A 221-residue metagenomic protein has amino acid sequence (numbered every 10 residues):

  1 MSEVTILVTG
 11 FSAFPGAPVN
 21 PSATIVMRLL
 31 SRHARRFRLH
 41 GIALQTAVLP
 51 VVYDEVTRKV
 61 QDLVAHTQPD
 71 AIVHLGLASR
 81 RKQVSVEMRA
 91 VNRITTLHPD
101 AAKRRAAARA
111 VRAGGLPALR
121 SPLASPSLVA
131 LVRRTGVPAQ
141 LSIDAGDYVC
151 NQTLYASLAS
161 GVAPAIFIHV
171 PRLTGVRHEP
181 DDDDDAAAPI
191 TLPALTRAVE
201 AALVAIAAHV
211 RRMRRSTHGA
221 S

Functional and structural regions predicted by a protein language model:
M1-A145, L158-V162, A187-S221: N-terminal catalytic or cofactor-binding beta/alpha core of small enzyme domains
G16, C150, T174-P180: Short active-site-adjacent structural elements
S85, T153-L154, H178-E179: A short secondary-structure junction signal
R109-V111, R172-G175: Short, flexible loop segments at boundaries between secondary-structure elements
S142-T174: Active-site oxyanion/phosphate-handling segment shared across diverse enzymes
R177-I190: Hydrophobic, often amphipathic alpha-helical segments used for membrane interaction and targeting
